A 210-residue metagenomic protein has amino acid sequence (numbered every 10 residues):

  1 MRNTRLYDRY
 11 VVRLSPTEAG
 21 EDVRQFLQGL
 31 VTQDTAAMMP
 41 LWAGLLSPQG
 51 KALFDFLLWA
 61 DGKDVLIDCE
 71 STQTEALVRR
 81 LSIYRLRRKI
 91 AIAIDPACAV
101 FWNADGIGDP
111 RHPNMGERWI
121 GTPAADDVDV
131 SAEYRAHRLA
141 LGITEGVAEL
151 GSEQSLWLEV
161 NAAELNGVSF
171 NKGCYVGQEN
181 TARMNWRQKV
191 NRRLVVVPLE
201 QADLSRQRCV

Functional and structural regions predicted by a protein language model:
M1-V210: Basic, glycine/lysine-rich polyanion-binding surfaces/domains
